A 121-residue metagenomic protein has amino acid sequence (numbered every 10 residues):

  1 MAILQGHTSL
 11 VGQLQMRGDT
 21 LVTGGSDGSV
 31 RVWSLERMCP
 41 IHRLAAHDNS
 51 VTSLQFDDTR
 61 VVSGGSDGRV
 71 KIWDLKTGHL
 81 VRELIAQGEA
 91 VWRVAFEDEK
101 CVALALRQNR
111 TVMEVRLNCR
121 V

Functional and structural regions predicted by a protein language model:
M1-G6, G24, P40-A46, L54 (+2 more regions): Short C-terminal beta-strands that terminate individual repeats in beta-propeller domains, predominantly WD40 blades
G6-G12, D19, G24, D48-T52 (+2 more regions): Short, low-complexity cationic-aromatic patches
S9-G12, D27-R31, C39, N49 (+3 more regions): Short coil/turn segments within WD40 beta-propeller repeats
R17-G18, S26, R37, D57 (+4 more regions): Short loop/turn segments that connect beta-strands within the blades of beta-propeller domains, predominantly WD40
L21, V61, C101-A103: Hydrophobic beta-strand positions that form the internal "hydrophobic ladder" of WD40/Gbeta-like beta-propeller blades
L35-M38, L75-G78, N118: Short loop/turn segments that connect beta-strands within beta-propeller blades
W92-V121: Blade-level signature of beta-propeller repeat domains, shared across WD40, Kelch, NHL, RCC1 and BNR/Asp-box propellers
